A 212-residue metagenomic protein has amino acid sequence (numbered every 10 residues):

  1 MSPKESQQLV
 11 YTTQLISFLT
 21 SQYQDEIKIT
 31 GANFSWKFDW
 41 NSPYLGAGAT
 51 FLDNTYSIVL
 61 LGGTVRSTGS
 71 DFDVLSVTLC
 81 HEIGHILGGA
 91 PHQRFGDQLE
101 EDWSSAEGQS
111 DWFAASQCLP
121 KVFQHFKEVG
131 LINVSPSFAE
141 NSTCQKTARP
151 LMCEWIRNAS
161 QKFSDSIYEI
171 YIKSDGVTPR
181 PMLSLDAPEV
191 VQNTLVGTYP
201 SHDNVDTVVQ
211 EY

Functional and structural regions predicted by a protein language model:
M1-S57, G62-S67, P120-Y212: C-terminal capping/extension segments of zinc metalloprotease domains
Q14, F18, V74, T78 (+4 more regions): Extracytoplasmic/secreted proteins, especially bacterial periplasmic and envelope-associated proteins
D53-L60, D73-I86: Short coil-to-beta-strand
G62-V77, E101-D102: Short pre-active-site segment immediately N-terminal to the catalytic Zn-binding motif
I83-W103, Q109, A115-F126: Catalytic Zn2+-binding segment of zinc metalloproteases
